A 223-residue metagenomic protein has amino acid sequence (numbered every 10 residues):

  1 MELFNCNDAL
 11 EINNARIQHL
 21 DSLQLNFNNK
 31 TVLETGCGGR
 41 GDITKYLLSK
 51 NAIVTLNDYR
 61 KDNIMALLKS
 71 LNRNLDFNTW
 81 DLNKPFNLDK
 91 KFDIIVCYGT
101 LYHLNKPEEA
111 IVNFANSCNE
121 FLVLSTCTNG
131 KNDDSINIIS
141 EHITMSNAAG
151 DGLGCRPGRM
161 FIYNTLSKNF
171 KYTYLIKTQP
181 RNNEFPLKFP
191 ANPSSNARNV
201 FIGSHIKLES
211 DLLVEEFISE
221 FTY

Functional and structural regions predicted by a protein language model:
M1-K90, Y98, S195-Y223: Conserved N-terminal segment of class I S-adenosyl-L-methionine
K30, D93, E120: Conserved acidic residues
L68, D133-I138, F185-F189, V214-E215: Short aromatic-enriched loop/helix-cap "lid" or pocket-rim segments at secondary-structure transitions that line
I94-K106: A short SAM/SAH-binding and catalytic strip from SAM-dependent methyltransferases
E108-V123, T128-G130: A short glycine-rich, Lys/Arg-flanked "PGG" loop and its adjoining helix->strand segment in the class I
V123-N147: Conserved class I S-adenosyl-L-methionine
G152-Y172: Short alpha-helix
K171-N182: Conserved S-adenosyl-L-methionine
